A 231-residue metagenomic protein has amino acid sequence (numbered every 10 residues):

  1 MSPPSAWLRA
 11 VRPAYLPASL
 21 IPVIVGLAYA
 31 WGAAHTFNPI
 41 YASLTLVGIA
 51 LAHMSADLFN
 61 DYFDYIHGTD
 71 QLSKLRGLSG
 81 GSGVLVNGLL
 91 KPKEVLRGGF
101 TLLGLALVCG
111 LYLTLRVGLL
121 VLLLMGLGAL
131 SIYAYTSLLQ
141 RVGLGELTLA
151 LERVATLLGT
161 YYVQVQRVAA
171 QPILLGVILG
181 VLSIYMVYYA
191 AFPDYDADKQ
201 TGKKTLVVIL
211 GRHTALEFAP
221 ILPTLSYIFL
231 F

Functional and structural regions predicted by a protein language model:
M1-I40, L44, G48, Q140-L147: Topogenic membrane-insertion module of multi-pass membrane proteins
A14, A18, I40-L44, R97-T101 (+5 more regions): Alpha-helical transmembrane segments of integral membrane proteins
P17-G26, L147-Y162, L179, V208-R212: Small-residue-rich segments of transmembrane alpha-helices in multi-pass membrane proteins, especially helix faces
I24, H35-F59, L122-Y133, A169-Y189: Membrane-embedded alpha-helical segments that form the functional core of polytopic membrane enzymes, especially those
L51-R76, Y185-V207: Acidic (Asp/Glu-rich) catalytic motifs at the cytosolic membrane interface
S73-L115, K204-F231: Multi-pass membrane catalytic core of lipid/isoprenoid biosynthesis enzymes
G81-R167: Intramembrane alpha-helical segments
Y161-S226: Aromatic-anchored, glycine/proline-accented short structural segments that stabilize local strand-turns or short
